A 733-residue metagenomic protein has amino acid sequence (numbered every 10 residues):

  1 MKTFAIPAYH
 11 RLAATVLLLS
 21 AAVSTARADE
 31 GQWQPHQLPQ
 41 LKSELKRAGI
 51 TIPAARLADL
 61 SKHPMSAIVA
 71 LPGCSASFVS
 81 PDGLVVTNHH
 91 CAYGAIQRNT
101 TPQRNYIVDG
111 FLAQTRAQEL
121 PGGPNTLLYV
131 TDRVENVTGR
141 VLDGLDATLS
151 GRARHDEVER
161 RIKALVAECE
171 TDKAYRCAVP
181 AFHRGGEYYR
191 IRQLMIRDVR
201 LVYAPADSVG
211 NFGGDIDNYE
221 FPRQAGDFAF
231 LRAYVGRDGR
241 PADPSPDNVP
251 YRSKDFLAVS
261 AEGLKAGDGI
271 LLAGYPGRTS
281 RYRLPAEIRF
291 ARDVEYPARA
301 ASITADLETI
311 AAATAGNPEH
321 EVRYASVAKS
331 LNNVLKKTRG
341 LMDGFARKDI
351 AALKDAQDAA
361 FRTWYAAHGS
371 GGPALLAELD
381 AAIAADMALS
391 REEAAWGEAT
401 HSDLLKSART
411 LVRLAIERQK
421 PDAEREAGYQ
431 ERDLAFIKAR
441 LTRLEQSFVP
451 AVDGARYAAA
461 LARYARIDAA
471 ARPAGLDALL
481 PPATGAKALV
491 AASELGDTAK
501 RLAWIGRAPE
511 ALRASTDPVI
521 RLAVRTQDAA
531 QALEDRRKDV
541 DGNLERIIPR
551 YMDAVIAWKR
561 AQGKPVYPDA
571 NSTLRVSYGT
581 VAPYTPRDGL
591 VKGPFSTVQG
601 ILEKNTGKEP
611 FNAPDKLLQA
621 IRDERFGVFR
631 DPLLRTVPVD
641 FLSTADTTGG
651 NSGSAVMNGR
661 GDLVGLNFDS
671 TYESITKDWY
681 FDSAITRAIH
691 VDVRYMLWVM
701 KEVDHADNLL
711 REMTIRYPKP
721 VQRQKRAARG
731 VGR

Functional and structural regions predicted by a protein language model:
M1-P7, R11: Positively charged n-region of N-terminal signal peptides that target proteins for export
K2-F4, V16, V23-R733: Terminal presequence/propeptide segments associated with secretion/organelle targeting and zymogen/polyprotein
